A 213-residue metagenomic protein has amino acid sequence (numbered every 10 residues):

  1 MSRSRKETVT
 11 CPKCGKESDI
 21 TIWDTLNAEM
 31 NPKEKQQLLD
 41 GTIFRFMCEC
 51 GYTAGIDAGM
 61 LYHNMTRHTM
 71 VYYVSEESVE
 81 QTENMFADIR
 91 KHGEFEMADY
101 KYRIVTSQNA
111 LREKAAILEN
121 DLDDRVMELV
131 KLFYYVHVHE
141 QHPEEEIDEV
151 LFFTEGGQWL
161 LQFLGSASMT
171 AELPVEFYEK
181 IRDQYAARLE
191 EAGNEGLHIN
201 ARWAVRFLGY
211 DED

Functional and structural regions predicted by a protein language model:
M1-E76: N-terminal cysteine/histidine-rich coordination modules
K6, K13-K16, K33-K35, K91 (+4 more regions): Context-gated lysine
L26-E29, M60-V71, A110, W159-Q162 (+1 more regions): A broadly tuned preference for mixed-charge, low-complexity surface segments
K35-L39, H63, V71-Y73, S78-V79 (+5 more regions): General N-terminal targeting signals
M47-M127: Domain-exit/linker segments immediately C-terminal to small folded modules
L129-D213: C-terminal, charged low-complexity interaction regions
